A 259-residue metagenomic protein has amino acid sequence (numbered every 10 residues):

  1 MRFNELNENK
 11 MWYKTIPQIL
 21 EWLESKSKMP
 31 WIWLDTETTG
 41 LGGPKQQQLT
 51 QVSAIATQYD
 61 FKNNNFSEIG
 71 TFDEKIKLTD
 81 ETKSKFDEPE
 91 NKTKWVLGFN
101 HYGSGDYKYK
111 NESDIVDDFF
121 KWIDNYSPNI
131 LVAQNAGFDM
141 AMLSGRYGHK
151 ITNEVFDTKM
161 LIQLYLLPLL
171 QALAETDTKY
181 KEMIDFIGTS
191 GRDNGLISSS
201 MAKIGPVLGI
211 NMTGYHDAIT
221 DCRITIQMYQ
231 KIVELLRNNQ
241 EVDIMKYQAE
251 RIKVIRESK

Functional and structural regions predicted by a protein language model:
R2-W22, Y180-R192, V207, I219 (+1 more regions): Acidic two-metal-ion nuclease catalytic site recognized across multiple nuclease folds, prominently DnaQ/RNase D-T
L6, K10-S144, T152, G195-S198 (+1 more regions): Conserved non-catalytic scaffold segment of RNase H-like nuclease domains
T38-L49, Y59, N64, G145 (+5 more regions): Catalytic phosphate/metal-binding cores of nucleic-acid and nucleotide-processing enzymes, i.e., regions that mediate
Q58, Y147, I232-L236: Active-site catalytic pocket residues across diverse enzymes, especially alpha/beta-hydrolases
T158-D193: Short alpha-helix plus adjacent loop in nuclease-associated cores
N211-A218: Short acidic, glycine/serine/threonine-rich helix-capping segments at coil-helix boundaries
